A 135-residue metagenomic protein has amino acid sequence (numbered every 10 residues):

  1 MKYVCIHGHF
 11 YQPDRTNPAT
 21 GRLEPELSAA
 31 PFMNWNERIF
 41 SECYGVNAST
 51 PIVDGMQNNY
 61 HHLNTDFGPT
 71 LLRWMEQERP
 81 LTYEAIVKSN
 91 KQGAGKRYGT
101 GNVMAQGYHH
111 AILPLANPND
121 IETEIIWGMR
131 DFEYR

Functional and structural regions predicted by a protein language model:
M1-R135: Carbohydrate-active enzymes and regulators
